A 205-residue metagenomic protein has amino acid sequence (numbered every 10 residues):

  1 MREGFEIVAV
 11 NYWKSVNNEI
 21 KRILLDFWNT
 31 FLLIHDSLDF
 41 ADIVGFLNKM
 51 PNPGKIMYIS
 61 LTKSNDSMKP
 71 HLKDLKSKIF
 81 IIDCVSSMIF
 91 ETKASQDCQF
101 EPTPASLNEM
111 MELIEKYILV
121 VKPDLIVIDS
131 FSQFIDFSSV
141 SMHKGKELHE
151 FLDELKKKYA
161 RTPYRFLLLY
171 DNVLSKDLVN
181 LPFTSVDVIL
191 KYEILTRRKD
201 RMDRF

Functional and structural regions predicted by a protein language model:
R2-D66: Glycine-rich P-loop/Walker A and Walker A-like loops and their local beta1-loop-alpha1 context in P-loop NTPases
R22-D26, K49-N52, K116-V121, K157-T162 (+1 more regions): Conserved catalytic network of the ASCE P-loop NTPase/AAA+ motor domain
L32, L125-D129, L167: Structural motif
L38-F40, S64-N65, M88, S132-H143 (+1 more regions): Short acidic, S/G/P-rich loop/turn micro-motifs used as interaction or catalytic elements
I43-K49, P70-H71, L178-L181: A short acidic, amphipathic alpha-helical/loop segment
G54-I135: Conserved inter-motif catalytic segment of the P-loop NTP-binding fold
F137-S141, G145-L174: Substrate-engagement module of ASCE P-loop NTPases
R165-F205: Phosphate-binding/switch region of NTP-binding enzymes
